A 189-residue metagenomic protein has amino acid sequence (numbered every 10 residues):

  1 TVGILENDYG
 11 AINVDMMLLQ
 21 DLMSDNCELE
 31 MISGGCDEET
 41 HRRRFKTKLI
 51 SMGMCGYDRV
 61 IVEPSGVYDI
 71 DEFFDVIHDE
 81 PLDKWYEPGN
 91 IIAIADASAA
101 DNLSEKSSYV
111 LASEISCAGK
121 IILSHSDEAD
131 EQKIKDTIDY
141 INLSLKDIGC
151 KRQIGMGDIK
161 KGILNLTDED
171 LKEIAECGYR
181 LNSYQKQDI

Functional and structural regions predicted by a protein language model:
T1-L103: Nucleotide-state-sensitive switch-loop elements of NTP-binding domains
E6, E30, D37-E39, R59 (+7 more regions): Functionally constrained cores in energy, signaling, and assembly domains
F73-I148: Conserved catalytic-core segment of NTP-binding enzymes
K120, A129-I189: C-terminal accessory "lid"/substrate-recognition subdomains
